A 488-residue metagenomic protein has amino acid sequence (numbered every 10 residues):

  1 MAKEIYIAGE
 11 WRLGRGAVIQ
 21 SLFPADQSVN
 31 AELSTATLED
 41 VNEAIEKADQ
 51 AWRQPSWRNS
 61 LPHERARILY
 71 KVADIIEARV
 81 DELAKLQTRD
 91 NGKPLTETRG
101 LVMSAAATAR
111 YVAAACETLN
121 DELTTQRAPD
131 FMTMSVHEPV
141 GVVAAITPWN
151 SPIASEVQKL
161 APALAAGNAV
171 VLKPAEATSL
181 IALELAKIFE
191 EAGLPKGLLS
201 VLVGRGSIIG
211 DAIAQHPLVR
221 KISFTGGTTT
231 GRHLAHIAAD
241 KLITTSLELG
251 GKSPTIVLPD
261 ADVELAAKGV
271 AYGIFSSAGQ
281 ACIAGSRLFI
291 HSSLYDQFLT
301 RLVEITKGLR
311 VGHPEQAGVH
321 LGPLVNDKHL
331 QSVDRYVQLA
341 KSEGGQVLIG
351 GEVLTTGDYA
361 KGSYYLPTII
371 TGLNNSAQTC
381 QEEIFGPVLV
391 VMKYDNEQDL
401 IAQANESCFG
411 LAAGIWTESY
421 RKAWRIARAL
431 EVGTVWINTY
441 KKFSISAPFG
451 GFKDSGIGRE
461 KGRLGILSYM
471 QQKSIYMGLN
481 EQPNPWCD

Functional and structural regions predicted by a protein language model:
M1-D26, A51: Hydrophobic face of amphipathic alpha-helices that form TPR/SEL1-like repeat modules and related alpha-solenoid
Q27, R65, Q87, A109 (+9 more regions): Residue-level signal for inorganic ion chemistry
S28-N30, V219, I256, R310 (+3 more regions): Conserved C-terminal structural/oligomerization subdomain of aldehyde/semialdehyde dehydrogenase
V29-A36, R53-W57, A145, T255-L258 (+5 more regions): Short, well-ordered beta-strand elements within core beta-sheets of diverse protein domains
N30-L119: Glycine-rich loop-to-alpha-helix module at the N-terminal edge of alpha/beta enzyme cores
D121-L265, Y394: Rossmann-like NAD(P) dinucleotide-binding subdomain of oxidoreductase/dehydrogenase enzymes
A169-V171, V347, T434: A short hydrophobic/small-residue beta-strand
T229-N374, I437, N484-D488: ALDH superfamily catalytic-core signature
